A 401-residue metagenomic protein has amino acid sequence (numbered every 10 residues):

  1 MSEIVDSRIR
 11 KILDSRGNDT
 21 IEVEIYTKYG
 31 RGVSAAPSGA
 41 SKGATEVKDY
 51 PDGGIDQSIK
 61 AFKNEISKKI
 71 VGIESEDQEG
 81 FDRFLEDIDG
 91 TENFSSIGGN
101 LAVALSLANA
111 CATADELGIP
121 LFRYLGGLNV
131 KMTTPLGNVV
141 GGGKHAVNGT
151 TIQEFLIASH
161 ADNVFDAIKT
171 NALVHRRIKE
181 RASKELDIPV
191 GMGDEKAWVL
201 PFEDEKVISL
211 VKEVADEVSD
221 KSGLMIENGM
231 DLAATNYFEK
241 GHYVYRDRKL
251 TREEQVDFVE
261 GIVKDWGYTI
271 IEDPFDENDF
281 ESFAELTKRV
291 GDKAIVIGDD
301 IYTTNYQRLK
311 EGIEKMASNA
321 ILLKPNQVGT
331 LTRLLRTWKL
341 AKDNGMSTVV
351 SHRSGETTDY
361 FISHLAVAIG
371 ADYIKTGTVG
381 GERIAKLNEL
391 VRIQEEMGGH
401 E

Functional and structural regions predicted by a protein language model:
M1-I21: Short, Gly/Pro- and small/polar-rich lid/capping loops
L13, I21-V23, N93-A114, T134-T151 (+3 more regions): Conserved phosphate/anionic-ligand binding catalytic regions in large, soluble enzymes, centered on
I21-Y29, S34-S38, G137-S159, E213 (+2 more regions): Short beta-strand elements
G39-I119, I168: Metal- or metallocofactor-binding catalytic centers and their adjacent structured scaffolds across diverse enzyme
I119-P135: Glycine/threonine-rich beta-strand-loop-alpha-helix active-site module that forms ligand/phosphate-binding
V130-G191: Mobile "lid/hinge" segments at catalytic clefts and subdomain interfaces of large enzymes
D187-P189, W198, E205-E401: Catalytic core of soluble alpha/beta enzymes
